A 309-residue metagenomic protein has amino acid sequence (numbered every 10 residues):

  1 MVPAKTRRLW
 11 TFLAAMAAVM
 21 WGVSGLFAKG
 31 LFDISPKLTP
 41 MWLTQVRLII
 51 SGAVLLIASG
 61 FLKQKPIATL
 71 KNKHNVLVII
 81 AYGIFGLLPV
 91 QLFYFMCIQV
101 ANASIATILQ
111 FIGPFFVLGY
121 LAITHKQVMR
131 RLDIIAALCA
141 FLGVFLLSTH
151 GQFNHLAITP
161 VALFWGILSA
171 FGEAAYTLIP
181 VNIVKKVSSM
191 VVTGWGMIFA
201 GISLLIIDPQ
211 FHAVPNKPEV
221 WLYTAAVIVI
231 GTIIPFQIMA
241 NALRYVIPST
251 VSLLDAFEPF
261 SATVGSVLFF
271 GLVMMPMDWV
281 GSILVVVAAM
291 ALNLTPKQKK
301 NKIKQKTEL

Functional and structural regions predicted by a protein language model:
M1-Q45, H155-N182, I202, K304-L309: Glycine-/small-residue-enriched transmembrane alpha-helix faces in small-molecule transporters and effluxers
T6-T11, P36-M41, Q45, K71-V76 (+3 more regions): Juxtamembrane helix-entry segments on the extracytoplasmic side of multipass membrane proteins
A18, V46, L87, Q91 (+3 more regions): Helix-helix packing/entry segments at the starts of transmembrane helices
L31, L43, R47, C97 (+10 more regions): Hydrophobic/aromatic residues within transmembrane alpha-helices of multi-pass small-molecule transporters
P36-L88, F116-Y120, G172-I179, T193-F211 (+2 more regions): Transmembrane alpha-helices of multi-pass small-molecule transport proteins
L48, S148-H150, V220, A256-L309: C-terminal-most transmembrane helix of multi-pass membrane proteins
L62-S104, L146, I228-V246: Specific transmembrane alpha-helical segments of multi-pass solute transporters/efflux pumps, especially DMT/EamA
Q110, I123-L146, L156-A162, P218-W221 (+1 more regions): Loop-to-transmembrane alpha-helix entry segments
